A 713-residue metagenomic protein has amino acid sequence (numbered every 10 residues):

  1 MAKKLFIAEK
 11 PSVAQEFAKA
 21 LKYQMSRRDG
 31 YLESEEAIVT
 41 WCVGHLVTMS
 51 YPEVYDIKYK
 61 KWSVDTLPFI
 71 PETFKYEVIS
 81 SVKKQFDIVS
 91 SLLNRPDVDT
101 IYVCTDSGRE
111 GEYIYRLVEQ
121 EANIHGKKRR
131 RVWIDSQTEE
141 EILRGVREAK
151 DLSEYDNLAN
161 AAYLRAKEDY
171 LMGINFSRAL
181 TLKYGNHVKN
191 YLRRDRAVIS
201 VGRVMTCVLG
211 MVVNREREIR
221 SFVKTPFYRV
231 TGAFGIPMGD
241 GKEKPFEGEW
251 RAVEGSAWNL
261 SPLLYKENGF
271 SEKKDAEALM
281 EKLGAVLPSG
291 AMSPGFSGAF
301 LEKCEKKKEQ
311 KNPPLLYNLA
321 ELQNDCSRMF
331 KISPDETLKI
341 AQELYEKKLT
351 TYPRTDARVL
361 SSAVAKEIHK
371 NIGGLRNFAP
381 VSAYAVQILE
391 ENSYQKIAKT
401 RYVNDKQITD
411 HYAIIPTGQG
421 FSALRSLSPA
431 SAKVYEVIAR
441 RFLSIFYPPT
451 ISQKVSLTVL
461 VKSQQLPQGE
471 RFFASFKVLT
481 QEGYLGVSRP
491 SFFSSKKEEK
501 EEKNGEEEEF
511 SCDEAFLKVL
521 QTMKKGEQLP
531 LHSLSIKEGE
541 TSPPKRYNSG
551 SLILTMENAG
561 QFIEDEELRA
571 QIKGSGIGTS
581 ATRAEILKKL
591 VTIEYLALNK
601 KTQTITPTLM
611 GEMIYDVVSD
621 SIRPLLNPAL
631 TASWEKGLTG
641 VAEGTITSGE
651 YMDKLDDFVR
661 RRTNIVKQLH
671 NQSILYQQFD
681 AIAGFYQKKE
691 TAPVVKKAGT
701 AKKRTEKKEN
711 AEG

Functional and structural regions predicted by a protein language model:
M1-R178, P543: Intrinsically disordered, low-complexity regulatory segments
A2-F6, R28, L93, D99 (+6 more regions): Basic, low-complexity terminal or inter-domain segments flanking catalytic cores
A2-K3, C104-S107, A197-V198, K306-L315 (+3 more regions): Conserved short loop/turn motifs at secondary-structure junctions
V13-Q24, T40, V188, R194-A233 (+3 more regions): NTP-handling and nucleic-acid-processing catalytic cores
F74, P96, Q137-F234, K307: C-terminal or mid-to-C-terminal helical accessory/interaction module adjacent to the motor/catalytic core
Y191-S200, V212-A276, M329, P353: C-terminal helical "lid" subdomain and adjoining coupling/linker elements of P-loop NTPases
L260-L315, Q323: Metal- or metallocofactor-binding catalytic centers and their adjacent structured scaffolds across diverse enzyme
